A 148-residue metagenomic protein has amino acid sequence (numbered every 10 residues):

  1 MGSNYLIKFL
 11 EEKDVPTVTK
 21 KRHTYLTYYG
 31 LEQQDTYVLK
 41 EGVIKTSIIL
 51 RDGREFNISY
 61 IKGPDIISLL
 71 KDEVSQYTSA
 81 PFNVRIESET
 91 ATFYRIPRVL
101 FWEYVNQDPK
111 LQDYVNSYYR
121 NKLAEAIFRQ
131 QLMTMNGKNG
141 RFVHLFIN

Functional and structural regions predicted by a protein language model:
M1-Y25, I66, K71-S75: Cyclic nucleotide-binding regulatory module and flanking cytosolic helices
E12-K13, L31-Q33: Short, small/polar residue-rich loop motifs at catalytic or cofactor-binding pockets
T17-T24, Y29-G30, L50-S68: Short acidic-glycine-tyrosine-enriched beta hairpin
K21, K40-E41, K62, S88: A cytosolic small-molecule/anion-sensing beta-strand core signal
Q34-S47, D52, G63-P64: Glycine- and acidic-residue-biased ligand/ion/polar-headgroup-sensing regions
E41, G63, R98, R120 (+1 more regions): ATP/adenylate-binding site constellation spanning eukaryotic-like Ser/Thr protein kinases, ABC-transporter
S59-N116: Cyclic-nucleotide recognition modules
K110-N148: Polybasic "coupling" helices that flank or enter modular domains
